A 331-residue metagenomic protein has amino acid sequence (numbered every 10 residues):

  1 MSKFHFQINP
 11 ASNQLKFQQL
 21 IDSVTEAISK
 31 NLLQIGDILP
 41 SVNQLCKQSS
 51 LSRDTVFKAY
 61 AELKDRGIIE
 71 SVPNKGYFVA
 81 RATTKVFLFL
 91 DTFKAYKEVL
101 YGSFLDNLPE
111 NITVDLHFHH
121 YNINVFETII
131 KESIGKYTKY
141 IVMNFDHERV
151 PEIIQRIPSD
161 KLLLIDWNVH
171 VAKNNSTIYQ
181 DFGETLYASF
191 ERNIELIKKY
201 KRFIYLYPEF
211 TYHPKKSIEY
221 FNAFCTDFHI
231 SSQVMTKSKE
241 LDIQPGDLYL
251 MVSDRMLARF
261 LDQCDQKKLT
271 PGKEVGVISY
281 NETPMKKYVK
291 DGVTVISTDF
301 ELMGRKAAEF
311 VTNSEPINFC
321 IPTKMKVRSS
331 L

Functional and structural regions predicted by a protein language model:
M1-K47: Extreme N-terminal segment that seeds HTH/winged-HTH DNA-binding domains in transcriptional regulators
Q34-S71: N-terminal helix-turn-helix
V42, R66, E70-K131: Amphipathic helical "hinge" segments at domain boundaries
I134-F145, R202-P208, P245-S253, G276-I278: Periplasmic-binding protein-like
D146-E184, N281-D291: Flexible loop/hinge segments that line or gate small-molecule binding clefts
N168-I204, I296-P316: Hydrophobic alpha-helical segments within soluble ligand-binding/sensing domains
Y187-C225, F319-L331: An alpha-beta-alpha
R255-L331: Flexible loop/turn connectors
